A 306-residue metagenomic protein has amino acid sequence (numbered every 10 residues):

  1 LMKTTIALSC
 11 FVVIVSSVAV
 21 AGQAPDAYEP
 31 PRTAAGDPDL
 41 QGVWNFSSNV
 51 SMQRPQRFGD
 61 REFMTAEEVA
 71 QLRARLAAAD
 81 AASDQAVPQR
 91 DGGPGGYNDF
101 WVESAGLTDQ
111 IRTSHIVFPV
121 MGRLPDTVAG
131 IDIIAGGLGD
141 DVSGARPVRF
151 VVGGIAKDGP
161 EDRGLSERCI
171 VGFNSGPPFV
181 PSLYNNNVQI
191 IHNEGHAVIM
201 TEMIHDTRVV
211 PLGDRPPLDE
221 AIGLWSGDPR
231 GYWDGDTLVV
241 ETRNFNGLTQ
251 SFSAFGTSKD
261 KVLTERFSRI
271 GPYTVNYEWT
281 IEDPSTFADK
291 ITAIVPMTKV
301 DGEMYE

Functional and structural regions predicted by a protein language model:
L1, V13-I14: Short, compositionally biased segments
M2-I6: Positively charged n-region of N-terminal signal peptides that target proteins for export
C10, V18-E306: PEST-like low-complexity, intrinsically disordered acidic/proline/serine-rich tracts that flank trafficking/processing
